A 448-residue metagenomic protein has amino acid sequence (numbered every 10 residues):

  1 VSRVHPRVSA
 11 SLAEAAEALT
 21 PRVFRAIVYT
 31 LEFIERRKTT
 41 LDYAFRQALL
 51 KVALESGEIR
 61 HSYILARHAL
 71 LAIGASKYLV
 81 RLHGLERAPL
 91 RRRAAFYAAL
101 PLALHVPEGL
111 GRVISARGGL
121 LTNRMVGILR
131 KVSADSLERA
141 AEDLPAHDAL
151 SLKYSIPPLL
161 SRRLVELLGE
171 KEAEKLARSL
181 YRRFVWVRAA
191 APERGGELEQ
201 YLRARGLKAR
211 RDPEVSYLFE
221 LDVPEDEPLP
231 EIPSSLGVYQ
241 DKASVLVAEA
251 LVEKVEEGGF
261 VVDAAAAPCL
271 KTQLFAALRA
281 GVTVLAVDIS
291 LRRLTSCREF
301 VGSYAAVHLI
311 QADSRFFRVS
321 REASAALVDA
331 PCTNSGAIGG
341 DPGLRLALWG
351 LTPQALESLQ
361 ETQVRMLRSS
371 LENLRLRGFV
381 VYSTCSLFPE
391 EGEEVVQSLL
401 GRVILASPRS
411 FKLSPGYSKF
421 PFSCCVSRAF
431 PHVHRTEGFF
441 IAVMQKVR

Functional and structural regions predicted by a protein language model:
S2-R448: S-adenosylmethionine
